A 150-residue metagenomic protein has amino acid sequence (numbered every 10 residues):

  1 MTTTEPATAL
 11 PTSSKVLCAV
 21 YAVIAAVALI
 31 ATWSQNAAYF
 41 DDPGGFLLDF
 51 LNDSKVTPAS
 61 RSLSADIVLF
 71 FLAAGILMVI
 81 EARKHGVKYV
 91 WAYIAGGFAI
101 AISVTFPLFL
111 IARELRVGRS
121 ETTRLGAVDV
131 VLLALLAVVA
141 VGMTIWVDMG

Functional and structural regions predicted by a protein language model:
M1-S14: Short, Lys/Arg-rich, polar N-terminal cytosolic tail immediately upstream of the first transmembrane signal-anchor
S13-A37: N-terminal signal-anchor transmembrane alpha helix
S14-A22, V87-F98, D129-L135: Alpha-helical membrane-anchoring segments
A38, V141-G150: Juxtamembrane boundary at the C-terminal end of a transmembrane helix
Y39-V56: Membrane-interface interhelical connector segments
N52-A73: Interfacial helix-start motif at the membrane-water boundary
A82-K84, L110-G126: Membrane-helix boundary connector in multi-pass membrane proteins
Y93-I111: Hydrophobic, aromatic-rich membrane-embedded alpha-helical segments
